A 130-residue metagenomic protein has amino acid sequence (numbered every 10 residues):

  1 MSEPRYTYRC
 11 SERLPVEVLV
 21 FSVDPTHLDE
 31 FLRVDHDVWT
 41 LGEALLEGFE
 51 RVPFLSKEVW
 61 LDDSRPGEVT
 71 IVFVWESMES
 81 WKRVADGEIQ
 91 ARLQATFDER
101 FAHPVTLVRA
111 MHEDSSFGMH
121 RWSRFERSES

Functional and structural regions predicted by a protein language model:
M1-V69, V74-A91, H103-S130: Short S/T/G/P-rich N-terminal loop/turn motif that feeds into the first structured element of a domain
A91-E99: Outer-membrane beta-barrel domain signature
